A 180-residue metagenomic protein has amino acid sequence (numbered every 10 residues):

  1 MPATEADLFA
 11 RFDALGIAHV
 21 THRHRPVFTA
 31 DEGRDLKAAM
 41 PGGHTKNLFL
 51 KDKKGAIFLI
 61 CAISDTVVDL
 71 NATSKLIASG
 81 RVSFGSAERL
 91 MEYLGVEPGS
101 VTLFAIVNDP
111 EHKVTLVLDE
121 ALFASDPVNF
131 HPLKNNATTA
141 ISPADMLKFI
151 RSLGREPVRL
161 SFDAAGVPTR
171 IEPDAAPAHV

Functional and structural regions predicted by a protein language model:
M1-V180: Extended, low-hydrophobicity, polar/charged segments
